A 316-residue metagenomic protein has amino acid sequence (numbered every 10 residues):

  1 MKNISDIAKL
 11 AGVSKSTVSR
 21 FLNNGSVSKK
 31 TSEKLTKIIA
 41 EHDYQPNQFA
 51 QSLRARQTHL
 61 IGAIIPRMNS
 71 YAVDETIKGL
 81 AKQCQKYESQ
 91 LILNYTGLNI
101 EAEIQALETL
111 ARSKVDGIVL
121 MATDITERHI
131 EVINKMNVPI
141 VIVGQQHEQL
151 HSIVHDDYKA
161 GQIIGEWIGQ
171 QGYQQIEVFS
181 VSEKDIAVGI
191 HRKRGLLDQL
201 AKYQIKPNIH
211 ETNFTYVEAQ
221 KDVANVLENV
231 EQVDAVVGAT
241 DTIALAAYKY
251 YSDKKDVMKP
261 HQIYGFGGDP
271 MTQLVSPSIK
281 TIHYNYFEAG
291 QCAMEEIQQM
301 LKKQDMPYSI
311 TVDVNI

Functional and structural regions predicted by a protein language model:
M1-T58: N-terminal helix-turn-helix DNA-binding module of bacterial transcription factors
K2, A40-K78, Y87, T109-R112: N-terminal helix-turn-helix/winged-helix DNA-binding helices and compositionally similar short basic alpha-helical
I65-E75, L93-E101, I153-I163, F179-A201 (+5 more regions): Hinge/beta->alpha junction and helix N-cap segments in small-molecule ligand-binding domains
Q85-E127, E131: Central regulatory/effector-binding core of bacterial HTH transcription factors
E101-K114, E218-Q232: Short, well-structured alpha-helical segments in soluble
V115-M121, E177-S180, V230-T240, Q262-Y264: Periplasmic-binding protein-like
M121-E166, T242, G267-I279: Flexible loop/hinge segments that line or gate small-molecule binding clefts
V230-A235, T242-I316: Flexible loop/turn connectors
